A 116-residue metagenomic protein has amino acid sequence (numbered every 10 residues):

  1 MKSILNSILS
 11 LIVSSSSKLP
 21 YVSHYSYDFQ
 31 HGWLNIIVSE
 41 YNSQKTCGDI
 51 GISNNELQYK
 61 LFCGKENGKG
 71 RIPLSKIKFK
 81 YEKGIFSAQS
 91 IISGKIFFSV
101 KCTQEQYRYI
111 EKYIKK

Functional and structural regions predicted by a protein language model:
K2-D49: Anionic N-terminal interaction surfaces
N6, S10-V13, S17-K18, E56 (+2 more regions): Intrinsically disordered, low-complexity serine/threonine-rich segments
L19, S23-Y25, S39, L57 (+3 more regions): Intrinsically disordered, low-complexity segments enriched in small/polar residues
F29, G70-I72, V100: Generic detection of short hydrophobic beta-strand segments and adjacent strand-loop junctions
E40-K83: Phosphoinositide-binding peripheral membrane targeting modules
F79-K116: Acidic, Ser/Thr- and proline-rich intrinsically disordered linker/docking segments of eukaryotic scaffolds
